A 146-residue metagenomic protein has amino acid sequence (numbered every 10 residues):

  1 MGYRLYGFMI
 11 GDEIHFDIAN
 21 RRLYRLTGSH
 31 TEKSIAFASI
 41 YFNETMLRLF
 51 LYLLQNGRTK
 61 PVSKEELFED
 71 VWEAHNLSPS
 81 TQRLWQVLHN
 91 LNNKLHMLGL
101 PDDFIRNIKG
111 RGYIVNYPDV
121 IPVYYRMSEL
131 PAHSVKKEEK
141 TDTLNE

Functional and structural regions predicted by a protein language model:
G2-A19, F37-Y41, W85-A132: DNA-binding patch around the recognition helix
A19-A38: Short, Lys/Arg-enriched N-terminal segment that forms or immediately precedes the first helix of a structured domain
S34-V71, L91: Short amphipathic alpha-helical recognition elements used for nucleic-acid or partner binding across transcription
P61-S63, P79, L100: Alpha-helix N-cap and coil->helix boundary residues
E69-P79: Short helix-coil junctions and helix-kink-helix linkers
R126-E146: Amphipathic alpha-helical dimerization/coiled-coil segments that flank or bridge DNA-binding/regulatory modules
